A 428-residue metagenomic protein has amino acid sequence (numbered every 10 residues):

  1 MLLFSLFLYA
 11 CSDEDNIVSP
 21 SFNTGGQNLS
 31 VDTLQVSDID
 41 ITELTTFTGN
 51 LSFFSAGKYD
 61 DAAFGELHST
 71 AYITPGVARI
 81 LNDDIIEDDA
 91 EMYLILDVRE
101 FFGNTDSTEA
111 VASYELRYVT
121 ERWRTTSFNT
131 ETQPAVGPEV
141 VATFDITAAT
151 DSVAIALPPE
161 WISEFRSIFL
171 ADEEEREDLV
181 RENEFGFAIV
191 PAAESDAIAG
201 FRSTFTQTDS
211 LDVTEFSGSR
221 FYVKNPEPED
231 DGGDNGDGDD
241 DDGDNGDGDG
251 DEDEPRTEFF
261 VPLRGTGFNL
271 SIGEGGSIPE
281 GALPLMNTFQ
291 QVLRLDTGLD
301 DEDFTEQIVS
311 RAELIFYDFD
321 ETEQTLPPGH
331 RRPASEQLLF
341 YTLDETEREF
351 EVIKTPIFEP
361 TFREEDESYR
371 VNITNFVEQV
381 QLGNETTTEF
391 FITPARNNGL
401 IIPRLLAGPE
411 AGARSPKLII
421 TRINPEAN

Functional and structural regions predicted by a protein language model:
M1-C11: Sec-dependent bacterial lipoprotein signal peptides
C11-N428: Secreted, disulfide-rich extracellular signaling modules
